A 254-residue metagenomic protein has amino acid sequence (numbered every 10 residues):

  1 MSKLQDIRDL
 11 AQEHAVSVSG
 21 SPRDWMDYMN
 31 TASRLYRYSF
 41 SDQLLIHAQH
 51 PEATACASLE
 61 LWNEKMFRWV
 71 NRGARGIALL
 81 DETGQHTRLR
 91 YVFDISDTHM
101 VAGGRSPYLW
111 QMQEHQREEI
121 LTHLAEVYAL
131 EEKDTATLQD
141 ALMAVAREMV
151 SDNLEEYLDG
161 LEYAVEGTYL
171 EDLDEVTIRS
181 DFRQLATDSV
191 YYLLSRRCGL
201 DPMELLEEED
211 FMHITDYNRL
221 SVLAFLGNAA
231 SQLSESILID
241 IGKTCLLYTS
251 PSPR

Functional and structural regions predicted by a protein language model:
M1-S250: N-terminal accessory/interface modules of nucleic-acid-binding and processing proteins
S252-R254: Positively charged, low-complexity/disordered segments
